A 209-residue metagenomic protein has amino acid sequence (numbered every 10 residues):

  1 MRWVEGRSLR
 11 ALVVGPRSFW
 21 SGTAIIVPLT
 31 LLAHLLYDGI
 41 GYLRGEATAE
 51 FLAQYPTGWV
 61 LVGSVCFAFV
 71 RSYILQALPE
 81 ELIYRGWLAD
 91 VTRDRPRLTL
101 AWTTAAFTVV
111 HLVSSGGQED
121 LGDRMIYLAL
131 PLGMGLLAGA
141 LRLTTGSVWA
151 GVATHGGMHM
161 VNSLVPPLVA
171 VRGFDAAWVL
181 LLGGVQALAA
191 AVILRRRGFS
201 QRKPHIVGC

Functional and structural regions predicted by a protein language model:
R7-P79, A89, D94, G116-G117 (+1 more regions): Juxtamembrane helix-loop-helix connectors linking adjacent transmembrane helices in multi-pass membrane enzymes
F19-W20, R95-A101, D123-R124, S147-V148 (+1 more regions): Membrane-helix interface segments
W20-V27, C66, L100-A105, L128-A129 (+2 more regions): Hydrophobic alpha-helical transmembrane segments
L31-G39, S72, T104-S115, G156-P166: Aromatic-anchored segments of alpha-helical transmembrane domains
L78-T103, L143-S147: Membrane-interface helix/loop boundary segments of multi-pass membrane proteins
I83-T92, Q118, A153, V161-N162: Active-site-flanking alpha-helical
Y127-A140: Hydrophobic alpha-helical segments embedded in the membrane of multi-pass proteins
T154-C209: C-terminal membrane module of polytopic membrane proteins
